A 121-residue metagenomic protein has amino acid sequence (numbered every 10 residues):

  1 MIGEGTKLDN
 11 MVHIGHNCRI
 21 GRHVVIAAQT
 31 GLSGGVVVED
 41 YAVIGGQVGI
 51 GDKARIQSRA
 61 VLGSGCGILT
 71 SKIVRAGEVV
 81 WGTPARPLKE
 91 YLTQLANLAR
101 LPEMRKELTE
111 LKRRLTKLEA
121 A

Functional and structural regions predicted by a protein language model:
M1-P87: Structural signal for interior beta-strand "rungs" in well-ordered beta-sheet cores of soluble enzyme domains
R86-A121: Long, leucine- and charge-enriched amphipathic alpha-helices that form heptad-repeat coiled-coil/leucine-zipper-like
